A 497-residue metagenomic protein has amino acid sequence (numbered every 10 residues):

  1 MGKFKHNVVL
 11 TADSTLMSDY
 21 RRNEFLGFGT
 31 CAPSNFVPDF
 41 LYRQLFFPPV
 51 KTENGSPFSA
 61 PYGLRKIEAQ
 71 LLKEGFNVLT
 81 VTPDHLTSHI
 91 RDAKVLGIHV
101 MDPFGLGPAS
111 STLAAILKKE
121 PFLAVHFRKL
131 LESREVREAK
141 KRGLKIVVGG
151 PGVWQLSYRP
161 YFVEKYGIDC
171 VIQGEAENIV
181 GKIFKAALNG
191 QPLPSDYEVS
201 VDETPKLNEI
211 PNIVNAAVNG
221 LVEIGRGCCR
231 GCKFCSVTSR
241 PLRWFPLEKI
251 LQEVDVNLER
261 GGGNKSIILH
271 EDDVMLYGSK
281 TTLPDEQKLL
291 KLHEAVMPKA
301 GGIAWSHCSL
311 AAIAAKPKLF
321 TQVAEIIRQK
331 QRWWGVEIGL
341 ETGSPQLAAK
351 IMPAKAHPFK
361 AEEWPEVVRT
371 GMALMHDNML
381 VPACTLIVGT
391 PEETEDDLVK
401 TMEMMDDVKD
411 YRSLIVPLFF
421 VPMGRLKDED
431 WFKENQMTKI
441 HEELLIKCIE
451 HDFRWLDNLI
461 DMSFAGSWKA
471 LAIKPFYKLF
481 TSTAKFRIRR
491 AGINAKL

Functional and structural regions predicted by a protein language model:
M1-P33, D39-F40, F76-L79, C228 (+1 more regions): Radical SAM enzyme core and accessory elements
G2-F4, D19-F25, S56, K182-V222 (+1 more regions): N-terminal [4Fe-4S]-dependent radical SAM core
F4-T15, D202-T238, L251, D255-L258 (+2 more regions): N-terminal pre-triad scaffold of radical SAM enzymes
L10, V256-V381, V388-E393: Conserved SAM/AdoMet-binding glycine-rich loop
N23-N54, P103-K129, K350-K360, T438-E450: A solvent-exposed, charged loop/short amphipathic helix patch at secondary-structure junctions
G63, L79-L207: Glycine-rich beta-alpha loop elements in corrinoid/cobalamin-binding modules across cobalamin-dependent enzymes
L96, F104-P108, I268-T281, E341-K355 (+2 more regions): Flexible glycine/acidic-rich beta-alpha junction loops that bind and position SAM and/or redox cofactors in anaerobic
S157-K165, Q322-V323, P391-D407: Catalytic cores of alpha/beta
